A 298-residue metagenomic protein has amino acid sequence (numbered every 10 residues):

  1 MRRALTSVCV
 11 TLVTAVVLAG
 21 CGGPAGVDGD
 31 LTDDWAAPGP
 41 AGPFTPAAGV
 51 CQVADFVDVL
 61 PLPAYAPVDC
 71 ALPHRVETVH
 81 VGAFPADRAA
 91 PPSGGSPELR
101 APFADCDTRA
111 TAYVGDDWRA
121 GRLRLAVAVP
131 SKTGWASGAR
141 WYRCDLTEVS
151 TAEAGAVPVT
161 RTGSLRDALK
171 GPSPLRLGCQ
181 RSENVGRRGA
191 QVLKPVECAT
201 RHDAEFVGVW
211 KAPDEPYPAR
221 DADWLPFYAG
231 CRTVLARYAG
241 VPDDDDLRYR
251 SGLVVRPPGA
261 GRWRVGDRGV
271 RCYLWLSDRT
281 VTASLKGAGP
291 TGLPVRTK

Functional and structural regions predicted by a protein language model:
M1-C9: Bacterial N-terminal signal peptides that target proteins for export
V17-G20: C-terminal motif of bacterial Sec signal peptides marking the signal peptidase cleavage site
G22-K298: Primary mode marks residue(s) on the alpha4-beta5-alpha5 output face of response regulator receiver
